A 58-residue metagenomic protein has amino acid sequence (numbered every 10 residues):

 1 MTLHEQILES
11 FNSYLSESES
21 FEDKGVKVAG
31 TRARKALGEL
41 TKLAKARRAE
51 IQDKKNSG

Functional and structural regions predicted by a protein language model:
L3, I7-S10, Y14-F21, A33-A36 (+3 more regions): Amphipathic alpha-helices that form helix-helix packing interfaces
N56-G58: Short acidic DE-rich linear segments
